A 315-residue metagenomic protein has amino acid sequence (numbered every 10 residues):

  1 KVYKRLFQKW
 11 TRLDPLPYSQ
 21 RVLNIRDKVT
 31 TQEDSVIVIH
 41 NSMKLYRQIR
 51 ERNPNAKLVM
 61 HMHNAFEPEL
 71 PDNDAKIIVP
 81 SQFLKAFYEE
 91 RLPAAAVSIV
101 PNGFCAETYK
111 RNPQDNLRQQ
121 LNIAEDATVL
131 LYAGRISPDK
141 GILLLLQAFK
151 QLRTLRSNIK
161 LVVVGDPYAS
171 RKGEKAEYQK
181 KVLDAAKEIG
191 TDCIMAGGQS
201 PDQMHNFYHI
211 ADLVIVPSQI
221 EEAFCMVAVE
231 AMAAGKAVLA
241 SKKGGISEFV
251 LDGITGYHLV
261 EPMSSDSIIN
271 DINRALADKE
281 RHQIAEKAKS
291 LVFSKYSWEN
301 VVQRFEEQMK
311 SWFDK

Functional and structural regions predicted by a protein language model:
F83, G103: Carbohydrate-associated surface elements
K110-I123: A short helix/loop element that forms part of the nucleotide-sugar donor recognition site in Leloir-type
A124-K140, L146-F149, V162-V164: Conserved donor-binding/catalytic core segment of Leloir-type glycosyltransferases
K175-Q199: Nucleotide-activated donor-binding/catalytic signature segment of Leloir-type glycosyltransferases, i.e., the conserved
G198, F207-A211: Short alpha-helical donor nucleotide-sugar binding micro-motif in glycosyltransferases
A237-A240, V250: Short hydrophobic beta-strand element within catalytic cores of glycosyltransferases and related nucleotide-activated
D252-G253, Y257-S265, N273-K279: Conserved acidic donor-binding segment of nucleotide-sugar-dependent glycosyltransferases
E280-K295, E307: A short, well-ordered alpha-helix in the C-terminal region of glycosyltransferases
